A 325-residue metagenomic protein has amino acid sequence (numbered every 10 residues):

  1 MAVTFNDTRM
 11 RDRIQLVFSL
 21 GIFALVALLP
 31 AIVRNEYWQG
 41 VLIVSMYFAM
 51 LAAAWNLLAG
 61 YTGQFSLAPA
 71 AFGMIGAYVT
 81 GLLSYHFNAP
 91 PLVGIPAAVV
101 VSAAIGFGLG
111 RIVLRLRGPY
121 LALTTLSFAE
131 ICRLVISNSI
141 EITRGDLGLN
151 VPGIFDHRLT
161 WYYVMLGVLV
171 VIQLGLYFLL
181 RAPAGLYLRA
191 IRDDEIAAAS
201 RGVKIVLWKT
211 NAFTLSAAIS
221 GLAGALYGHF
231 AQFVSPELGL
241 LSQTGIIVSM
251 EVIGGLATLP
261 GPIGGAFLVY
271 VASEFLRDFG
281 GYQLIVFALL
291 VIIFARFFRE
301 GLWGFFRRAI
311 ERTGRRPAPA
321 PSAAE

Functional and structural regions predicted by a protein language model:
M1-A27, D193, S200-T210, L276-E325: Cytosolic-side transmembrane-helix boundaries in multi-pass membrane proteins
M1-A52, V79, F87-G94: Membrane-interfacial amphipathic/re-entrant helices at transmembrane-helix boundaries
L25, L29-P30, F107, I154-I191 (+1 more regions): Alpha-helical transmembrane segments of multi-pass integral membrane proteins
N35-H86, R111-L121, E195-S200, K204 (+1 more regions): Single transmembrane alpha-helix segments in multi-pass membrane proteins
A70, K209-F297: Transmembrane alpha-helical segments in multi-pass inner-membrane proteins
A77-T80, F87-E130, G264-A266: Alpha-helical transmembrane segments within multi-pass membrane transporters and channels
T125-R158, V164, G185, I196 (+2 more regions): Extracellular/periplasmic helix-loop junction at the C-terminal end of a transmembrane helix in multi-pass membrane
L180-S220: Intracellular coupling helices
